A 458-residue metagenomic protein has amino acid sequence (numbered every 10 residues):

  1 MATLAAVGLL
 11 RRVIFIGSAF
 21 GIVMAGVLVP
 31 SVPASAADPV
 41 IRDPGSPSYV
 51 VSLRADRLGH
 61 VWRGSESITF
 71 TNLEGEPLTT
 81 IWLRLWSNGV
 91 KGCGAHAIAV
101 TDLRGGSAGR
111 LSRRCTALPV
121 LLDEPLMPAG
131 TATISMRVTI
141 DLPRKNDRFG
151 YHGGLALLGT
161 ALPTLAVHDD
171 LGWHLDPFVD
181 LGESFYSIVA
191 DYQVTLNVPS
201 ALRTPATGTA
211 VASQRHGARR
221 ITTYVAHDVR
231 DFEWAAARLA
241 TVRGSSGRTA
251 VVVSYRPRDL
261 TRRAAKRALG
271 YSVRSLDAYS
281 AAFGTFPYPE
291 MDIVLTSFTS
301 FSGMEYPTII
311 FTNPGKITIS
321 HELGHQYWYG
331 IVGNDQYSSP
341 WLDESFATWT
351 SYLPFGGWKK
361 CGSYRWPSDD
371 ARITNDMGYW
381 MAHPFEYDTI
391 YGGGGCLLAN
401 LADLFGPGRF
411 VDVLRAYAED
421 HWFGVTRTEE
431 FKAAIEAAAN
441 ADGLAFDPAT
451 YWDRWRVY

Functional and structural regions predicted by a protein language model:
M24-P30, A34-R63: N-terminal, polar/Ser/Thr-rich
W62-G89: Ligand-binding face of N-terminal immunoglobulin V-set domains in extracellular IgSF glycoproteins
L73, P125, T131, R137 (+6 more regions): Zn2+-dependent metallopeptidase catalytic core
K91-L155: A surface-exposed beta-strand-loop module
I134-E233: Extended, low-hydrophobicity, Ser/Thr/Pro/Gly-biased non-transmembrane segments
R267, A281-Y288, L295-I317: Catalytic zinc-binding patch centered on the HExxH motif and its immediate surroundings that defines zinc-dependent
P307-Y364, L414: Zinc-dependent metallopeptidase catalytic helix centered on the HExxH motif and its immediate flanking segment
Y387-Y458: Amphipathic alpha-helical substructures
